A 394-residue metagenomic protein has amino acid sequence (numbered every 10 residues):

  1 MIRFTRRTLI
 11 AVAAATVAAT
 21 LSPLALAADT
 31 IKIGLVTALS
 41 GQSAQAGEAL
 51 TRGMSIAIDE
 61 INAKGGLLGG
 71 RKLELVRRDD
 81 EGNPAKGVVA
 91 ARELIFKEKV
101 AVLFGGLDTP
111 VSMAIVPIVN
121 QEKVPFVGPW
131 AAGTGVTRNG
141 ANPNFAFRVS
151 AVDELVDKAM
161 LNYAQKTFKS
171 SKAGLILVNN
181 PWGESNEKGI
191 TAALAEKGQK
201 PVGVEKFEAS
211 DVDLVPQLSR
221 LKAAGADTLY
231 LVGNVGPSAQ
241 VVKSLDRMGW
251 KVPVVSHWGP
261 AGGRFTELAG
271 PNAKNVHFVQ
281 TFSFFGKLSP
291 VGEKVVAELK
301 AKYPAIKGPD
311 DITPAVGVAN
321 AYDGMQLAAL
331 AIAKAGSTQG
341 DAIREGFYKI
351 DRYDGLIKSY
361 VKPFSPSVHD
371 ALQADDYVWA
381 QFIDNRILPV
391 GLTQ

Functional and structural regions predicted by a protein language model:
I2-V12, A27-Q394: Extracytosolic ligand-binding ectodomains
T20-P23: N-terminal signal peptide c-region/cleavage motif recognized by signal peptidases
